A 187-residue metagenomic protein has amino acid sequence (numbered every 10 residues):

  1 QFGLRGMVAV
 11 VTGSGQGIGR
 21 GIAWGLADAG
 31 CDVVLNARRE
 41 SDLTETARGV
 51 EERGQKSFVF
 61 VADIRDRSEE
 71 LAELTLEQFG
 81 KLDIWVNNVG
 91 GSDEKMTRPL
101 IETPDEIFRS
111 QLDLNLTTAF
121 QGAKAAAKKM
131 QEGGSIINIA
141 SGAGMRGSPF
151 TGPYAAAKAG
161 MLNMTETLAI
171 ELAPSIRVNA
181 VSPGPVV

Functional and structural regions predicted by a protein language model:
G15-G17: Conserved glycine-rich cofactor-binding loop
L26, K81-D83, L162, L172-V186: Conserved Rossmann-fold SDR core element
M96-L100, P104-L112: Substrate-binding pocket helix/loop in short-chain dehydrogenase/reductase
A123, A157, T165: Active-site helix of classical SDR
K128, A169-P174: Alpha-helical segment proximal to the catalytic Tyr-Lys
G133, R146-G152, P174: Active-site loop immediately N-terminal to the catalytic Tyr-X3-Lys motif of short-chain dehydrogenase/reductase
S141: Residue(s) in the substrate-gating loop at a strand-loop-helix junction that position the organic substrate next
